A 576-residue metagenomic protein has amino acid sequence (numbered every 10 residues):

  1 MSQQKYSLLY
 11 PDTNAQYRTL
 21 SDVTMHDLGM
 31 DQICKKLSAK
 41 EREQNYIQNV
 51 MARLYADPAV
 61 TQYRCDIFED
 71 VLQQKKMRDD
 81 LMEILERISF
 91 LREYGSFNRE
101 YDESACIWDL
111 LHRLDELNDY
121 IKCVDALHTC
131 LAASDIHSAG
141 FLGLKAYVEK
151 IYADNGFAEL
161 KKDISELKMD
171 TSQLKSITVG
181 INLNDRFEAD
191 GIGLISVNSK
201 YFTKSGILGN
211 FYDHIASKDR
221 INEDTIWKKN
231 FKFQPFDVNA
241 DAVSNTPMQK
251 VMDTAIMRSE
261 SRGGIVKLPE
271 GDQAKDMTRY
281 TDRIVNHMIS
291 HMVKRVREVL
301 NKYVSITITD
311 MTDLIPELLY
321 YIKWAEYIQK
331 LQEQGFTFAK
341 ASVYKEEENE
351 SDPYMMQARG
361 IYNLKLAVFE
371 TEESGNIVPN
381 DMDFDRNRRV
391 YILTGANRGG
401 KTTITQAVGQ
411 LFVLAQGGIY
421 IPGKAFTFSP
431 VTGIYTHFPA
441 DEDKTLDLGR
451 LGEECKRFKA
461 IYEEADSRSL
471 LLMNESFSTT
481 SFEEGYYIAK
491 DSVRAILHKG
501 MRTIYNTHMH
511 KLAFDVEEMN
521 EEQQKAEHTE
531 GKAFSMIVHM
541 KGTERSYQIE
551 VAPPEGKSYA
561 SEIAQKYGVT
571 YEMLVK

Functional and structural regions predicted by a protein language model:
M1-K204: Conserved amphipathic alpha-helical "coupling/scaffold" segments that transmit conformational changes between domains
H112, D119, A126, S176-T178 (+5 more regions): Charged, amphipathic alpha-helical oligomerization/scaffolding segments
H112, I306, D310-D313, R450-E453: Alpha-helical initiation/capping and key positions within long helical/coiled-coil segments
V179, A325-N363: Long, charged, glycine-rich C-terminal linkers/tails
E188, L194-T278: Structured, charged N-terminal subsegments at the starts of enzyme catalytic cores and at intra-chain domain/subunit
E270-N301, I308, I315: Extended, charged coiled-coil "arm/hinge" scaffolds of SMC/Rad50-like chromosome-maintenance ATPases and other large
S305-Q332: Low-complexity, highly charged intrinsically disordered N-terminal segments that act as targeting/localization
S351-K576: ATPase nucleotide-binding head domains, primarily ABC-like/P-loop NTPase cores
